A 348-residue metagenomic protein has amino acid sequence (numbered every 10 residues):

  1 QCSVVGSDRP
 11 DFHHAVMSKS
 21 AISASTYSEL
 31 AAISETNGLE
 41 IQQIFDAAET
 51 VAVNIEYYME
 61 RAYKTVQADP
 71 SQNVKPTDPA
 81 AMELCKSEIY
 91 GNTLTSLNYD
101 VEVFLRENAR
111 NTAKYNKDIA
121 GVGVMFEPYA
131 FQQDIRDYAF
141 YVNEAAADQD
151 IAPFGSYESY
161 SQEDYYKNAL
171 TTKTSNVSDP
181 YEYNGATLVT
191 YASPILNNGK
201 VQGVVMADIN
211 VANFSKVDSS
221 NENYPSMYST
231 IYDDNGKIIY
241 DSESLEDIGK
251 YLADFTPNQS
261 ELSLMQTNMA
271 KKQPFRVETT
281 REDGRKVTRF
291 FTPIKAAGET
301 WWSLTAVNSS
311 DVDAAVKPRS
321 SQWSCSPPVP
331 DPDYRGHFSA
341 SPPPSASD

Functional and structural regions predicted by a protein language model:
C2-S3, I231, W302-D348: Cytoplasm-proximal transmembrane signaling helix
S3-N98: Juxtamembrane extracytoplasmic/periplasmic/luminal helical "stalk" adjacent to the first N-terminal
A31, E49, E102, R106-R110 (+4 more regions): Extracytoplasmic/secreted envelope proteins and their assembly/folding machinery, especially bacterial periplasmic
V53, G123, Y228-T230: Conserved beta-strand cores of small sensory beta-sandwich domains that regulate signal transduction, primarily PAS/PAC
E83-V103, E107-T174, D179-Y183, I238-Q259: Extracellular/periplasmic ligand-sensing ectodomains of membrane signal-transduction proteins
L105-T112, V204-D247: Solvent-exposed, extracytoplasmic
Y181, A186-S220, F290-T292, T300-D311: Conserved beta-strands of PAS-like sensory domains
L196-N197, N223, N235, A253-Q322: Extracellular/periplasmic juxtamembrane segments that couple receptor/chemosensory ectodomains to their
